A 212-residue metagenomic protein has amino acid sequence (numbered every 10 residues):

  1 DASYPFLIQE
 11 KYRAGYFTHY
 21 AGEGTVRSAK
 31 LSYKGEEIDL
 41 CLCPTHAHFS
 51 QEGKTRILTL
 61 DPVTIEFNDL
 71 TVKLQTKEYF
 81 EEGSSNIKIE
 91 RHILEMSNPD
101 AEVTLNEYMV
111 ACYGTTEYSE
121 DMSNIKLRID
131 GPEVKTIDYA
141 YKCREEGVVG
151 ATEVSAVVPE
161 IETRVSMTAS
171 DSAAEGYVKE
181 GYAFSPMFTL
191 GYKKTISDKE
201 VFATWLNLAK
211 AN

Functional and structural regions predicted by a protein language model:
D1, H19, T116, K142-G147: Short linear motifs in intrinsically disordered
D1-E107, A111: Catalytic and substrate-binding regions of extracellular carbohydrate-active enzymes, especially polysaccharide lyases
F17, G24-V26, E37, T55 (+7 more regions): Compositionally biased, intrinsically disordered low-complexity regions
H46-I57, Y79-S85, M122, I129-P132 (+3 more regions): Short, ordered beta-strand-loop transition motifs
P99-T104, Y108-V110, I129-D130, I137-N212: Beta-strand-rich recognition/accessory modules
C112-N124: Short aromatic-acidic-glycine turn motif
